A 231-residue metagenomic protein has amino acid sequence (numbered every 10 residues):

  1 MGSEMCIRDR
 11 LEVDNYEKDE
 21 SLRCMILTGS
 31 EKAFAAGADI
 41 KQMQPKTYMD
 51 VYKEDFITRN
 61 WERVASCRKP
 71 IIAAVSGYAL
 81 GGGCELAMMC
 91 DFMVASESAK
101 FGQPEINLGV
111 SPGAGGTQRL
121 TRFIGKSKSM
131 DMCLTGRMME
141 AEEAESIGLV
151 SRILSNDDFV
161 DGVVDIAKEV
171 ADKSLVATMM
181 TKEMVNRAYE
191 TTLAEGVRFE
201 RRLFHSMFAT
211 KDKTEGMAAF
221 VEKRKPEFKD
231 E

Functional and structural regions predicted by a protein language model:
M1-I7: Short, small-residue-biased leader/transition segments that mark boundaries at the very start of proteins
D9, V13, W61-V64, A167: Hydrophobic core positions within the conserved protein kinase catalytic domain
R10-R23: A short, N-terminal amphipathic alpha-helix
K18, G29-R63, A79, G109 (+1 more regions): Glycine- (often His-adjacent) and acidic-residue-rich active-site loop that binds/positions the CoA thioester
A65-T178, S206-T210, E215-A218, R224: Crotonase-fold acyl-CoA enzyme core
K225-E231: Short C-terminal tail/terminal secondary-structure segment of NAD(P)H-dependent dehydrogenase/reductase domains
